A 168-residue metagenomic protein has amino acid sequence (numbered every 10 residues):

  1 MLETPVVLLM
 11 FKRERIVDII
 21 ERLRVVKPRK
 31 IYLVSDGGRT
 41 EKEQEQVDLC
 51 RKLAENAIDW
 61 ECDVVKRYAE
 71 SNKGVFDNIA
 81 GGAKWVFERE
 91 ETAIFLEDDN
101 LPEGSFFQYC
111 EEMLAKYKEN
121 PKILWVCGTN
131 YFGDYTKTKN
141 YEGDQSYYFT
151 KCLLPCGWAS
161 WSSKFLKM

Functional and structural regions predicted by a protein language model:
M1-V25: N-proximal low-complexity "stem/linker" segments adjacent to membrane-targeting elements
L8, Y32-S35, C127-T129: Short beta-strand segments
R24-R67: Acidic donor-binding segment of Leloir-type glycosyltransferases
E70-N78: A short, glycine-/small-residue-rich helix N-cap motif at loop->alpha-helix starts within glycosyltransferase
A80-T92: Active-site nucleotide-sugar/metal-binding loop of Leloir-type enzymes
E90-L101: Short beta-strand-to-loop acidic/aromatic patch adjacent to the donor-nucleotide binding site
S105-D144, Y148, S163: Conserved donor NDP-sugar-binding/catalytic core segment of glycosyltransferases
L154-M168: Conserved nucleotide-sugar donor-binding and metal-coordinating catalytic region shared by glycosyltransferases
